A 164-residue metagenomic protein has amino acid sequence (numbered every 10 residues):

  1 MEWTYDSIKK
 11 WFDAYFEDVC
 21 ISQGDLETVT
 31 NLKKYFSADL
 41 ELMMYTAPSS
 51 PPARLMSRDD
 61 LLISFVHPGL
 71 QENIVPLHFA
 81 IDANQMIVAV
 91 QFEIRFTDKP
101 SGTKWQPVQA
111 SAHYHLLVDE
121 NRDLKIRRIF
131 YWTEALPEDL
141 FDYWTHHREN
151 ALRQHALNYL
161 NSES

Functional and structural regions predicted by a protein language model:
M1-K34, A38, E163-S164: Short, low-complexity N-terminal intrinsically disordered segments enriched in polar/charged residues
D6-W11, T30-N31, L40, D60 (+5 more regions): Alpha-helical structural elements
F12, F16-V19, F36, L61 (+3 more regions): Hydrophobic alpha-helical core bundles mediating ligand binding, dimerization, or RNAP-core interactions
D18-I21, L42-T46, R95-T97, L117: Short regulatory "switch" loops immediately downstream of catalytic or recognition motifs within protein catalytic
V29-A89: A solvent-exposed, acidic/Ser-Thr-rich amphipathic alpha-helical stretch
H67-S164: A beta-strand edge to alpha-helix "cap/lid" segment located at domain peripheries
